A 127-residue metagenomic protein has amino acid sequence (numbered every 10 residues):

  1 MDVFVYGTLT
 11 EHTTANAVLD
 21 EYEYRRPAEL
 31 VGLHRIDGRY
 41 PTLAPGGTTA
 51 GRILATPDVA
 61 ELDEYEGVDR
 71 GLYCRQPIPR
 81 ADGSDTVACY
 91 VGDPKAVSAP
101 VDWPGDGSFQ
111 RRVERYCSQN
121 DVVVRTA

Functional and structural regions predicted by a protein language model:
M1-A127: Glycine-aromatic micro-motifs
